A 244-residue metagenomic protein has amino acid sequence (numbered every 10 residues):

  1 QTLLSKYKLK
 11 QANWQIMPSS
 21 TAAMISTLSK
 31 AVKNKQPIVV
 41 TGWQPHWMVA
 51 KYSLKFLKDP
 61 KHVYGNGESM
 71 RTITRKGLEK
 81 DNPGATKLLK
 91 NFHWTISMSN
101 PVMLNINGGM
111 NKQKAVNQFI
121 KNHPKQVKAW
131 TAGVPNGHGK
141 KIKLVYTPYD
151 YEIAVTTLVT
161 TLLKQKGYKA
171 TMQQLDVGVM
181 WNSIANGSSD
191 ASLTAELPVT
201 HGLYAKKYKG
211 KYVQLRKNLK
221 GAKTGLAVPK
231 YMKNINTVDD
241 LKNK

Functional and structural regions predicted by a protein language model:
Q1, G210-K244: A conserved helix-loop-strand patch within extracytoplasmic ligand-binding domains of the periplasmic binding
Q1-D59, S189-L193: Ligand-binding pocket segment of bilobal, Venus flytrap-like solute-binding proteins
Q1-I16, K121-K125, L158-G167, K242-K244: Ligand-binding cleft/hinge of the Venus flytrap
Q15-T27, Y149-D150, T171-S183: Short helix-initiation/N-cap motifs at beta->coil->alpha
S26-A31, H46-S53, T156, V177-G210: Pocket-flanking alpha-helical
E68-N82, L88, L104-N105, K223-N234: A bilobed periplasmic-binding-protein/Venus flytrap-type ligand-binding module shared by bacterial periplasmic
L89, H138-Y151, Y168-Q173: Short, well-ordered beta-strand elements
P124-L144, K164, K242-K244: Immediate post-signal peptide segment of exported/extracytoplasmic ligand-binding proteins
